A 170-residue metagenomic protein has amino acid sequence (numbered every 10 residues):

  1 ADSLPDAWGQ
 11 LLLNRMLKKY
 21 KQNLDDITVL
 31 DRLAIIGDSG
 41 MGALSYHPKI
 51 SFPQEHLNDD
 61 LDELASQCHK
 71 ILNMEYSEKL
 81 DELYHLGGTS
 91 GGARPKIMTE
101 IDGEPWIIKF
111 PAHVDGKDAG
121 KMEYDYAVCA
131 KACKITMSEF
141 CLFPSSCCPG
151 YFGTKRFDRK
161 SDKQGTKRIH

Functional and structural regions predicted by a protein language model:
A1-H170: Phosphate/dinucleotide-binding and metal-coordinating scaffold of catalytic cores in nucleotide-dependent enzymes
